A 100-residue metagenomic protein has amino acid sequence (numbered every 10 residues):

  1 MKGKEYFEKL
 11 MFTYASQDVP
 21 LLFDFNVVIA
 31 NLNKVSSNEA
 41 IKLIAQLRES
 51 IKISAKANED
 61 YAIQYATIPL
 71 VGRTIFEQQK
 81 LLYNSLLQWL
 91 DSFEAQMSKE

Functional and structural regions predicted by a protein language model:
M1-E8: Basic, amphipathic "hinge/linker" alpha-helix immediately C-terminal to the N-terminal HTH DNA-binding motif
F12, V27-E100: C-terminal regulatory/oligomerization modules of transcriptional regulators
T13-D24: A eukaryote-biased feature capturing mid-to-C-terminal, repeat/solenoid-rich segments of large proteins, strongly
